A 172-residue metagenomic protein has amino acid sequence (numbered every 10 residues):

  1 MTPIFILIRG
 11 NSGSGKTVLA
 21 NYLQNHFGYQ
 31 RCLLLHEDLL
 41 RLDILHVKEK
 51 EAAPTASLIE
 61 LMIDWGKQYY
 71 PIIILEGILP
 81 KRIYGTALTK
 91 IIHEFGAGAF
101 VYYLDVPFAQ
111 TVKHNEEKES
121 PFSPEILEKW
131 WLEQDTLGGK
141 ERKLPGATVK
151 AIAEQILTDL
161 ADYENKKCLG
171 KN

Functional and structural regions predicted by a protein language model:
I8: Hydrophobic anchor at the beta1->P-loop junction of P-loop NTPases
N11: P-loop (Walker A) phosphate-binding loop of NTP-binding proteins
S14: ATP-binding Walker
T17: Walker A/P-loop
N21-Q68: Conserved substrate/cofactor phosphate-moiety recognition/catalytic segment in nucleotide-dependent phosphotransferases
P54-G96: Glycine-rich phosphate-binding loop used to anchor ATP phosphates in small-molecule kinases, encompassing both
F95-H114: Conserved phosphate-donor/acceptor-positioning beta-strand/loop module used by diverse small-molecule
E117-N172: Small-molecule kinase domains that catalyze NTP-dependent phosphoryl transfer to phosphate-bearing small molecules
